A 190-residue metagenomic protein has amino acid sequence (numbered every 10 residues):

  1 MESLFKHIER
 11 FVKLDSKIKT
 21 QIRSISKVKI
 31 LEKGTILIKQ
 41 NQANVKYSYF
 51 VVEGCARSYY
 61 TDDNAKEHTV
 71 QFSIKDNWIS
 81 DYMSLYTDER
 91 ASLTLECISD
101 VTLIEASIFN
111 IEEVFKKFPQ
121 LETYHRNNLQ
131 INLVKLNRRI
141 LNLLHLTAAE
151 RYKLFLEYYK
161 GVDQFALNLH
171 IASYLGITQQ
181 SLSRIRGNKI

Functional and structural regions predicted by a protein language model:
M1-V28, S84: Cyclic nucleotide-binding regulatory module and flanking cytosolic helices
E32, V52-E53, I74, S99: A cytosolic small-molecule/anion-sensing beta-strand core signal
L37-A43: Short phosphate-coordinating micro-motif centered on Lys-Gly-acidic
K46-R57, K75-D76: Glycine- and acidic-residue-biased ligand/ion/polar-headgroup-sensing regions
C55-Y60, T102-L103: Short beta-strand segments in beta-sandwich/barrel cores
D63-I79: Short acidic-glycine-tyrosine-enriched beta hairpin
A91, N110-T147: A small-molecule sensor/coupling module
L146-I190: Phosphate-/nucleic-acid-contacting segments
